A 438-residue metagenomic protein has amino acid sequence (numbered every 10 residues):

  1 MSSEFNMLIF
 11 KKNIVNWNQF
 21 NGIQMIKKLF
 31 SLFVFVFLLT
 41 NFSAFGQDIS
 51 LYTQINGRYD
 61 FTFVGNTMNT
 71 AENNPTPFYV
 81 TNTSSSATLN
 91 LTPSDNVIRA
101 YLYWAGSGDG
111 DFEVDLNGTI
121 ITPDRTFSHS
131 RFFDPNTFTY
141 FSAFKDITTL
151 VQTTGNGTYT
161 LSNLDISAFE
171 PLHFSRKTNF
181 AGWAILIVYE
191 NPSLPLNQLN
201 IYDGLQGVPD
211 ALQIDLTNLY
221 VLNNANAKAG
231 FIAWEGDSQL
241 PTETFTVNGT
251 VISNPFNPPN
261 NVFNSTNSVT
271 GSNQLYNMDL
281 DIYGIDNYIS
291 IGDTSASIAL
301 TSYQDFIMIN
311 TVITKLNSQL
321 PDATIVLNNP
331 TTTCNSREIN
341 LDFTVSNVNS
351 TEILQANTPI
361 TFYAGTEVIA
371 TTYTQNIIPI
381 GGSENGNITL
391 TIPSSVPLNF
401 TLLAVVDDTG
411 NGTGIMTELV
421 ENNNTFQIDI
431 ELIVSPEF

Functional and structural regions predicted by a protein language model:
M1, N6, F35, D165-F169 (+2 more regions): Short regulatory "switch" loops immediately downstream of catalytic or recognition motifs within protein catalytic
M1-Q47: Bacterial Sec-dependent N-terminal signal peptides
S3, M7, F112, N136 (+5 more regions): First exposed extracellular module after export/assembly in secreted or surface-exposed proteins
M7, I14-G22, F42, N261-S268 (+5 more regions): Short linear motifs in intrinsically disordered/low-complexity regions
N21, F45, N156, N248 (+7 more regions): Feature targets compositionally biased, intrinsically disordered low-complexity regions with long contiguous runs
F45-T333, N340, T344, P359 (+1 more regions): Disulfide-rich extracellular domains of secreted proteins
S318-F438: Extracellular/luminal regions of secreted and cell-surface proteins that mediate adhesion/ECM remodeling
